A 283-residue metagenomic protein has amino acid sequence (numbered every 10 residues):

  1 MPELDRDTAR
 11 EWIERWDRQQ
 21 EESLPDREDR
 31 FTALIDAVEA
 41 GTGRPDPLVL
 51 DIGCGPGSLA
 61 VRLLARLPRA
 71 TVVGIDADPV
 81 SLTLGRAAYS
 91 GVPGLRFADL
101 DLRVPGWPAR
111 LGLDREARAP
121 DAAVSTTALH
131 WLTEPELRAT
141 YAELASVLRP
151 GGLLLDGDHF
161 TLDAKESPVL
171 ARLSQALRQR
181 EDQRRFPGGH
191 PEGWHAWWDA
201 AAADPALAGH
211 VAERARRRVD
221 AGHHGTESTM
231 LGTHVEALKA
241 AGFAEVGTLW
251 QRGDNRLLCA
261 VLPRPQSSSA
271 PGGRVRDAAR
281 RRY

Functional and structural regions predicted by a protein language model:
M1-R44, S58-R62: Conserved class I S-adenosyl-L-methionine
L50, S58-W107: Class I SAM-dependent methyltransferase SAM/SAH-binding core
G55: Conserved glycine-rich SAM-binding loop
V124: A conserved beta-strand element that flanks and buttresses the S-adenosyl-L-methionine
R138-P150: A short glycine-rich, Lys/Arg-flanked "PGG" loop and its adjoining helix->strand segment in the class I
L155-R184, G189-G193: Conserved class I S-adenosyl-L-methionine
T226-A241: Short alpha-helix
A241-Y283: Core SAM-dependent methyltransferase catalytic element
